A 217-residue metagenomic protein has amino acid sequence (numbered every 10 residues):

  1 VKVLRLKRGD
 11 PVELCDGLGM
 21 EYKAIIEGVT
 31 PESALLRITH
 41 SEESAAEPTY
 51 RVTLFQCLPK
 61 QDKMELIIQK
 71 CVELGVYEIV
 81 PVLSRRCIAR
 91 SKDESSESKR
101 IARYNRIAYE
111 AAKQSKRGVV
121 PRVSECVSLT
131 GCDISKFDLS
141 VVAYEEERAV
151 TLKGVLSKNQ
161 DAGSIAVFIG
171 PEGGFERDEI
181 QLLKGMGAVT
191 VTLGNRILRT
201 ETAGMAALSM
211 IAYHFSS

Functional and structural regions predicted by a protein language model:
V1-E43, S95: N-terminal positively charged helical leader segments and presequences
V12, R37, A46-F55, L156-S164: Mobile, glycine- and charge-enriched loop segments and immediately flanking short secondary-structure elements within
G17, L58, C126, Y144-E146 (+1 more regions): Fold-independent oxyanion-binding glycine-rich loops and adjacent beta-strand/coil segments at enzyme active sites
L36, V120-S124, T190: Generic structural signal for residues in well-ordered beta-strands
A45-V141: RNA substrate-binding interface of SAM-dependent RNA methyltransferases
I134-S135, S140-I180, A188-T192: Active-site/ligand-binding-proximal alpha/beta "capping" segment
R177-S217: Structured adenosyl-cofactor binding patch, chiefly the S-adenosyl-L-methionine
